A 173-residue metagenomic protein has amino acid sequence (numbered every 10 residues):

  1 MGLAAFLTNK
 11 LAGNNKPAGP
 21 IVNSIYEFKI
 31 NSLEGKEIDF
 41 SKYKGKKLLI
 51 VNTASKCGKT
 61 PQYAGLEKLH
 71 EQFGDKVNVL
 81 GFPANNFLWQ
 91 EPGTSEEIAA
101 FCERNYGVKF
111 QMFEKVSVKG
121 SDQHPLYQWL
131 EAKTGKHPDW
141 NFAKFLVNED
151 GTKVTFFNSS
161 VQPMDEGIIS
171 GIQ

Functional and structural regions predicted by a protein language model:
L7-S41, P61: N-terminal "domain-start" segment that seeds a small globular fold
I25-E27, E114, Q128, G171-I172: Terminal helix/beta-alpha structural elements that buttress the NAD(P)+-binding lobe
K46-L48, S55-K56, T60-N85, C102-Y106: Conserved helix-turn-beta segment immediately C-terminal to the redox Cys motif in thioredoxin-like folds
N52, D75-S95, K109-G120: Thiol-based oxidoreductase modules, predominantly thioredoxin-like and allied folds used for disulfide exchange
E96-N141: Short, internal strand/loop/helix patches that form the active-site neighborhood or redox-interaction surface
P125-Q128, A132-Q173: Thiol-/selenol-based redox modules, centered on thioredoxin-like and closely related oxidoreductase domains
